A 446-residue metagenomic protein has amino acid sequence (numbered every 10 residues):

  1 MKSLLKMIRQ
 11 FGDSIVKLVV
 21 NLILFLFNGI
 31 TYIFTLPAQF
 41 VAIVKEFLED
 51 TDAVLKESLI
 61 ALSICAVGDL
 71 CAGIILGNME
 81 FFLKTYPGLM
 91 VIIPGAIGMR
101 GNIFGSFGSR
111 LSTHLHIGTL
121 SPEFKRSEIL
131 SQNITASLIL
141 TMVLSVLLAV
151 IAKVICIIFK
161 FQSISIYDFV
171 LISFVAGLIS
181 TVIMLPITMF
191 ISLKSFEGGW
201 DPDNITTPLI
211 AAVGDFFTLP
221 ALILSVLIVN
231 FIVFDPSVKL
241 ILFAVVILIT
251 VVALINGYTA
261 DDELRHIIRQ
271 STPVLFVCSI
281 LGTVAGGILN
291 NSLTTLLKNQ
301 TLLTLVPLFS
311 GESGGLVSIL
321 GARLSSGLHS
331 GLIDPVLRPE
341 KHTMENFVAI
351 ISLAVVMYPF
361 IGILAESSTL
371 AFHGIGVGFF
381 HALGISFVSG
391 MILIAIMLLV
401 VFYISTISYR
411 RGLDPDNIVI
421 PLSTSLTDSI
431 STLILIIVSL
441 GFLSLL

Functional and structural regions predicted by a protein language model:
I8, I15, V19, L26-D50 (+3 more regions): Non-transmembrane, extramembrane segments of multi-pass ion/lipid transporters
F47-S58, P122-L138, F196-G214, E263-F276 (+3 more regions): Membrane-interface segments at loop-to-transmembrane junctions
E57-I75, L147, V277-A285: The first (N-terminal) embedded transmembrane alpha-helix
L62-S63, M90-N102, I134, L138 (+9 more regions): Transmembrane helix-bundle signature of multi-pass membrane transporters/permeases
L76-I93, I97, S292-V306: Interfacial/gating helices of multi-pass transporter permease domains
F107-I158, L316-F372: Helix-loop-helix junctions within the multi-pass membrane cores of secondary transporters/permeases
S173-M184, P236-I249: Structural signature of hydrophobic alpha-helical transmembrane segments
H266-L337: Transmembrane helical segments that form the transport core of multi-pass membrane transport proteins
